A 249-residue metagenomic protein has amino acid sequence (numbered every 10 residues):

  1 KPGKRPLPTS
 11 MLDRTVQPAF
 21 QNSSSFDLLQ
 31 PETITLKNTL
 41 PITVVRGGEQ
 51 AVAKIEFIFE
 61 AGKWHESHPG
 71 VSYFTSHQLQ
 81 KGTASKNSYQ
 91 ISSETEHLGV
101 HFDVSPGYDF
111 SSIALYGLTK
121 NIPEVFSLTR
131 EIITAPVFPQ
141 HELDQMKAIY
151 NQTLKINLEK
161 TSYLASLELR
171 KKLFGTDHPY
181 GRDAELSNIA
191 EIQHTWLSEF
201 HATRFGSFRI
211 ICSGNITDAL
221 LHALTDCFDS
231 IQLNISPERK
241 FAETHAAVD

Functional and structural regions predicted by a protein language model:
K1-V16, Q90-E243: Charge-rich, well-structured scaffold segments of protease-associated domains
G3, L40-K63, H68-P69, N234-D249: His/Glu-based metal-binding/catalytic segments typifying zinc-dependent metallopeptidases
R5-V52: N- or domain-start disorder-to-order transition segments that initiate the globular core
E32, A53-I55, G206-F208: Structural beta-strand/beta-sheet cores of well-ordered domains, especially the beta-sheet scaffolds that support
K54-Y116: M16/MPP (pitrilysin/insulinase) zinc-metallopeptidase core fold and M16-derived inactive scaffolds
V71-Y73, L220-L224, V248: Structured N-terminal alpha/beta-domain signature that marks small ligand/cofactor-binding or signaling modules
